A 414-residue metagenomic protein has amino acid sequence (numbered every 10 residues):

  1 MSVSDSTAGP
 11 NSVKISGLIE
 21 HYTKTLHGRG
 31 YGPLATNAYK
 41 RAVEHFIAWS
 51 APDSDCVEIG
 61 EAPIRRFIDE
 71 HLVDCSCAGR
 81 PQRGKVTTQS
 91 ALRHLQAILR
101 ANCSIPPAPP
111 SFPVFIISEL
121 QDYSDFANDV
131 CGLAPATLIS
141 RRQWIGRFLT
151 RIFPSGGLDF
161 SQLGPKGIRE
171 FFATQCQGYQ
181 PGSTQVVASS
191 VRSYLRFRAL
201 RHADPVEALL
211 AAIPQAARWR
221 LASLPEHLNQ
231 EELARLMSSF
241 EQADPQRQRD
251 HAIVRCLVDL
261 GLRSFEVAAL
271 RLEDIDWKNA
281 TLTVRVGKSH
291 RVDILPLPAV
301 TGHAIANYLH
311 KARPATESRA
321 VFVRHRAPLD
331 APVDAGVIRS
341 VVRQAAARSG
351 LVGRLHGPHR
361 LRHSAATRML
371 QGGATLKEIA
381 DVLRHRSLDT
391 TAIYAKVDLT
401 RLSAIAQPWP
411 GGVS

Functional and structural regions predicted by a protein language model:
M1-S414: Conserved catalytic core of the tyrosine transesterase superfamily
